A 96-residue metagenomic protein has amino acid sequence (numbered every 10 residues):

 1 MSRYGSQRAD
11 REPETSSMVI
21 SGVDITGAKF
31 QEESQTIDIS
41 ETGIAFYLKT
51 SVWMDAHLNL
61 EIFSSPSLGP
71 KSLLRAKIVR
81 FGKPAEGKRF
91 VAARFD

Functional and structural regions predicted by a protein language model:
M1-D96: Structured alpha-helical
